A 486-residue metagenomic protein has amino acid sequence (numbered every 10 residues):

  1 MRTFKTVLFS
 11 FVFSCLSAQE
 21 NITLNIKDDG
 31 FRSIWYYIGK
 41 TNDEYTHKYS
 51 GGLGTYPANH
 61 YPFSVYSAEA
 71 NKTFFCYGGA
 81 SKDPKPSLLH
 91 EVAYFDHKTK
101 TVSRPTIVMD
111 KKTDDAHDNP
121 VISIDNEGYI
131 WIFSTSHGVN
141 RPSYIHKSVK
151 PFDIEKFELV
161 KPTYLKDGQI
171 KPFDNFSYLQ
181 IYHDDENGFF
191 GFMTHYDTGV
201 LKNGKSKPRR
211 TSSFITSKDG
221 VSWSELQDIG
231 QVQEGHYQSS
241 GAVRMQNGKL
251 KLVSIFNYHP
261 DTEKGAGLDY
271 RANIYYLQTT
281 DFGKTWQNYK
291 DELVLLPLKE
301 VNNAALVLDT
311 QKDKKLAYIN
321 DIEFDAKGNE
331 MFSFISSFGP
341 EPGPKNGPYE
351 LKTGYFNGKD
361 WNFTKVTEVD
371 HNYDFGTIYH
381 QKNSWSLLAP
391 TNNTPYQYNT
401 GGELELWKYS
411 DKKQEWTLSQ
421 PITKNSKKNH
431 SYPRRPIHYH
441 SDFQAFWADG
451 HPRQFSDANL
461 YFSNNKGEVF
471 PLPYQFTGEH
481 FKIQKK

Functional and structural regions predicted by a protein language model:
M1-N21: Bacterial Sec-dependent N-terminal signal peptides
E20-K486: Extracellular, repeat-based ectodomains that mediate carbohydrate processing or recognition
